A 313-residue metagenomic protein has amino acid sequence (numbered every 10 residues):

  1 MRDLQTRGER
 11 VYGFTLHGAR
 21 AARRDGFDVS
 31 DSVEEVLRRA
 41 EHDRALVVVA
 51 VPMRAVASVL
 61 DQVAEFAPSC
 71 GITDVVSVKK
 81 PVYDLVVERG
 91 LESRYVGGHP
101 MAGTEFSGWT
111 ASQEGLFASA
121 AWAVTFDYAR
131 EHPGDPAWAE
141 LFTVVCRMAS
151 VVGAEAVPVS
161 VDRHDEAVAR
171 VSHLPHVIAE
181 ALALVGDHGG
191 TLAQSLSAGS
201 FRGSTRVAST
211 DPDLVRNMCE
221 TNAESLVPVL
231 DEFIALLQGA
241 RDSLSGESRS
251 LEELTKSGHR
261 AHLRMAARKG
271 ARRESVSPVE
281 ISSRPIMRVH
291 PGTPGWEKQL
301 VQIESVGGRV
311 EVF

Functional and structural regions predicted by a protein language model:
M1-L46: NAD(P)+-binding Rossmann beta1-loop-alpha1 motif at the extreme N-terminus of oxidoreductases
G26-R38, R54-L60, I281-P294: Glycine-rich, highly charged phosphate/nucleotide-binding loops
E34-T73: Rossmann-like NAD(P)-binding element
V59-T110: Rossmann-like NAD(P)(H) cofactor-binding subdomain of soluble oxidoreductases
E88-E155, D165-V168: Rossmann-fold dinucleotide-binding core
S150-L174, T191-Q194: Conserved Rossmann-fold dehydrogenase catalytic segment
L192-A266: Interdomain hinge/lid region at the active-site interface of Rossmann-like NAD(P)-dependent oxidoreductases
L237, L244-E247, L251-F313: NAD(P)-dependent dehydrogenase/reductase Rossmann-like domain
